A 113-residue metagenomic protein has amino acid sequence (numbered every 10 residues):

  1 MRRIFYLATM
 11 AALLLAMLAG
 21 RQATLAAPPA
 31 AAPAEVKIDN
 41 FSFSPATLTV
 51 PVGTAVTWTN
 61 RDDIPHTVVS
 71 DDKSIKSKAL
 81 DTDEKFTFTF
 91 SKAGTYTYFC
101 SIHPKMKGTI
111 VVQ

Functional and structural regions predicted by a protein language model:
R2-Q113: Extracytoplasmic copper-binding redox domains, predominantly the cupredoxin/blue-copper superfamily
